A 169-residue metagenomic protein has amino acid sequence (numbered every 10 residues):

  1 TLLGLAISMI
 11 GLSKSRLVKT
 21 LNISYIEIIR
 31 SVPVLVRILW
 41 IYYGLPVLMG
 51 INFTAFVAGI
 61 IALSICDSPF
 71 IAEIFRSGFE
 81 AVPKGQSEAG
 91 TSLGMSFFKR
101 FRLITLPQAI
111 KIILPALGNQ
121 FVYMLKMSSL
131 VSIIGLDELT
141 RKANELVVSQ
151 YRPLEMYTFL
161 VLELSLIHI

Functional and structural regions predicted by a protein language model:
T1-I167: Transmembrane alpha-helices and adjacent helix-loop boundaries
